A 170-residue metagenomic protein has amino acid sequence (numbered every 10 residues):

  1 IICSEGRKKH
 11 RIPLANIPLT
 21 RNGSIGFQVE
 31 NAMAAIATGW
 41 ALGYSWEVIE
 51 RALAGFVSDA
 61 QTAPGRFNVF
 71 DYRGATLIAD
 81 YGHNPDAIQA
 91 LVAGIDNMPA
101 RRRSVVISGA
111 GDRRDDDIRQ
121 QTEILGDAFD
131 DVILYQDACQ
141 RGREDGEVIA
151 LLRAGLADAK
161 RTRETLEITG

Functional and structural regions predicted by a protein language model:
I1-E5: Short polybasic amphipathic segments
K9-D131: Nucleotide phosphate-binding/pyrophosphate-handling subdomain across enzymes that bind or process nucleotide phosphates
T122-G170: C-terminal helical cap/extension that packs against the catalytic core of soluble nucleotide-cofactor enzymes
